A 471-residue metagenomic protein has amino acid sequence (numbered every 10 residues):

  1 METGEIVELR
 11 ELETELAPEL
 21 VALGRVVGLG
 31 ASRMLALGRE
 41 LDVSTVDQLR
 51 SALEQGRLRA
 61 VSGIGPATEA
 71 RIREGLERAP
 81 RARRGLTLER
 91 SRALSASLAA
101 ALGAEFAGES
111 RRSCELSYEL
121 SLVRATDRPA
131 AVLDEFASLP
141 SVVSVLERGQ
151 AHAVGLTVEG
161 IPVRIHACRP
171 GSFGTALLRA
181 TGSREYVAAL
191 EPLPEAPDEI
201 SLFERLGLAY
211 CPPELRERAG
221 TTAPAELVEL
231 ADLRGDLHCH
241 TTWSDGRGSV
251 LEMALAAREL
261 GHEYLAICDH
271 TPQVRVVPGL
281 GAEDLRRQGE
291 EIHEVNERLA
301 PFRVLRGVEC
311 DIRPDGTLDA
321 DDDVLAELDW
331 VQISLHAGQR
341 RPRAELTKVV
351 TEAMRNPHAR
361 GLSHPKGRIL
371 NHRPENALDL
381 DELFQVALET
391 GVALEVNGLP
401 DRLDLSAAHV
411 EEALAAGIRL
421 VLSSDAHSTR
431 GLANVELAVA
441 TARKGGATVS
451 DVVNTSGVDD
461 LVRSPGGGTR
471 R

Functional and structural regions predicted by a protein language model:
M1-L120, R124-A153, G160-R164, F173-T175 (+3 more regions): Accessory alpha-helical DNA-binding modules that contact the DNA backbone or grooves
T14-P18, T271-Q273, E309, R368: Short linear capping/connector segments at secondary-structure termini
A31, P66, E109, D236 (+3 more regions): Gly/Ser/Thr-rich helix-start
S113-A131, E135-A188, P192-T241, R247-G261 (+3 more regions): Charged catalytic cores and adjacent phosphate/nucleic-acid-binding surfaces used for phosphate/nucleic-acid chemistry
G307-C310, L437: Active-site catalytic microenvironments in core metabolic enzymes, especially phosphate/sugar-handling
